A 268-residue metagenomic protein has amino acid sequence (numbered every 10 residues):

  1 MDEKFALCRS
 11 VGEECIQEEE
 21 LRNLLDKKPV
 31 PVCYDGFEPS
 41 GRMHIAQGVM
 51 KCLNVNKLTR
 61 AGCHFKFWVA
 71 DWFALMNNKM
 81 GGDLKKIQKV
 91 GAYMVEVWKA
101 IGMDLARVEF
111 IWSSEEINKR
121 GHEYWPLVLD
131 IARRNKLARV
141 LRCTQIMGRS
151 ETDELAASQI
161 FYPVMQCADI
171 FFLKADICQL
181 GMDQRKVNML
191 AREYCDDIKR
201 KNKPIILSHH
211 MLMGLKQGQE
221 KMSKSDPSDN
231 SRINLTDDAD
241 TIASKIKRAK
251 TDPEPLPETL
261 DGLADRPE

Functional and structural regions predicted by a protein language model:
M1-M211, E220, L260: NTP-dependent nucleotidyl-transfer catalytic core
C167, R185-E268: Conserved nucleotide- and phosphate/pyrophosphate-binding catalytic cores in adenylate/nucleotidyl-handling enzymes
